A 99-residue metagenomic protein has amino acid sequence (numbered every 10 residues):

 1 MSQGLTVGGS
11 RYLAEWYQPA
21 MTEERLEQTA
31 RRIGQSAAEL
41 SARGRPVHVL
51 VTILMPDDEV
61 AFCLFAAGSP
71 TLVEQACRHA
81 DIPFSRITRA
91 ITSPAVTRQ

Functional and structural regions predicted by a protein language model:
M1-A42, Q75, A95-Q99: Short S/T/G/P-rich N-terminal loop/turn motif that feeds into the first structured element of a domain
S10, R45, P83: Residue-level signal for beta-strand positions within conserved beta-sheet cores that form or flank
R11, V60-F62: Intrinsic-disorder/low-complexity, polar/charged segments enriched in Ser/Thr/Lys/Arg/Asp/Glu/Gln
E15, L50, T88: Residues in well-ordered beta-strands of folded domains
E15, L64-A66: Short hydrophobic/aromatic beta-strand micro-patches that form the beta-sheet surface supporting nucleotide- or nucleic
A37, V60, S85-I87, V96-T97: Short amphipathic alpha-helical patches
A37-V60: Short, glycine- and small/hydrophobic-rich beta-strand elements in well-ordered beta-sheets
A67-S93: An amphipathic, aromatic/His-enriched active-site/gating alpha helix that lines ligand/cofactor pockets
